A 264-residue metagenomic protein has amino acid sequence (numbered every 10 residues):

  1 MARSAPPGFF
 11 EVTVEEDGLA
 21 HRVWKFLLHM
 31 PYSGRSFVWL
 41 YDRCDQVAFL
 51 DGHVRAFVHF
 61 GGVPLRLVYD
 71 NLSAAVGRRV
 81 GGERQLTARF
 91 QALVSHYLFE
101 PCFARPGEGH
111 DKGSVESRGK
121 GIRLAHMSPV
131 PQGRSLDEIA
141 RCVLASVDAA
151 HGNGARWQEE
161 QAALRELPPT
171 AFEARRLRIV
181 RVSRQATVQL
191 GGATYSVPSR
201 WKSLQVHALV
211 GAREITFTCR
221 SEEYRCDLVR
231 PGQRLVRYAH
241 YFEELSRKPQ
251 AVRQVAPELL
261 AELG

Functional and structural regions predicted by a protein language model:
M1-S36, C44-A48, R178-V182, A186-Q189: Mobile-element integrase/transposase regions, centering on the N-terminal DNA-binding/Zn-coordinating module
V23, V38-R66, P231-V236: Active-site beta-loop-alpha junctions of metal-dependent nucleic acid enzymes, especially the RNase H-like/DDE
G62-G82: Acidic/histidine-rich, metal-coordinating catalytic segments
Y69, V80-G81, P101-R123: RNase H-like two-metal-ion nuclease catalytic core shared by retroviral integrases and related mobile-element nucleases
Q91, H96-K112, P131-G133: RNase H-like polynucleotidyl transferase catalytic core
G119-L209: Active-site-proximal acidic segments at structured loop/helix or strand boundaries that coordinate catalytic metals
A212-G264: Protein C-terminal end segments and domain termini
